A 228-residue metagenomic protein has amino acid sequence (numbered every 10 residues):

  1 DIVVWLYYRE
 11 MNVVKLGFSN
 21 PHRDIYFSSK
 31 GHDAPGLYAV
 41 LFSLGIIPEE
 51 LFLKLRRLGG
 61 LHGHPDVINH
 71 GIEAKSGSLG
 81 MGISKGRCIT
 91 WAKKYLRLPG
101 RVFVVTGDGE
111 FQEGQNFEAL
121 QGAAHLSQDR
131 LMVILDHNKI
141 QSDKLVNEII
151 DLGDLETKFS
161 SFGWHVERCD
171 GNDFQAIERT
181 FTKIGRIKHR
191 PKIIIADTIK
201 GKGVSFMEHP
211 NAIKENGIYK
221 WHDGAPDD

Functional and structural regions predicted by a protein language model:
D1-L126: Cofactor-binding active-site loop characterized by glycine-rich and histidine/acidic residues
D24-Y26, G100-V104, L131, R190-T198: Generic beta-sheet signal
Y38-V40, Q115-F117, D143-N147, R179 (+1 more regions): Short acidic, glycine/serine/threonine-rich loops at helix termini
L44, E148-D151, E208-K214: Short secondary-structure boundary/capping segments
R97-G100, N147-T180: Conserved thiamine diphosphate
E113-N138, I193-I195: A short alpha/beta connector and helix-capping loop motif
L131-K144, E156-G163: Active-site pocket-lining segment
F174-D228: Glycine/aspartate-rich loop-and-adjacent alpha/beta segment that forms the canonical ThDP
